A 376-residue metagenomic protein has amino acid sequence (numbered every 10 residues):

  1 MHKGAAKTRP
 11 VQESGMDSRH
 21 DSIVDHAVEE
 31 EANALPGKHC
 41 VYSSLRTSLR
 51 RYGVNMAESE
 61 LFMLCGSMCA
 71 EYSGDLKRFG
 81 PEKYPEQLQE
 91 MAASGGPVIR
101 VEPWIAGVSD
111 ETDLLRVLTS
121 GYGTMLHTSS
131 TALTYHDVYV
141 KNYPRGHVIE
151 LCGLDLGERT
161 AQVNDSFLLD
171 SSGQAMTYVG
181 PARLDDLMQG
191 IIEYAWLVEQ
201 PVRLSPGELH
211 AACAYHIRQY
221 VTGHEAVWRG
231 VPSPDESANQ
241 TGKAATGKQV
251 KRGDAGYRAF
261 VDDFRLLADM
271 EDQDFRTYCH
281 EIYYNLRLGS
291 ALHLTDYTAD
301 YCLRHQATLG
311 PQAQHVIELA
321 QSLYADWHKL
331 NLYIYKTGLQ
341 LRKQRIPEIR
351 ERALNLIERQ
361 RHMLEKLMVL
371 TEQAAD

Functional and structural regions predicted by a protein language model:
A5, P10, S22-A27, Q249: Detector for intrinsically disordered, low-structure N-terminal pre-sequences
A5-A6, V11-E13, A238, A244-A245: Acidic, Ala/Val/Gly-enriched low-complexity intrinsically disordered segments
E13, D17-M56, E60-V202: Conserved active-site-adjacent core of cysteine acyl-enzyme catalytic domains
L35, R203-G207, A211, K251 (+3 more regions): Charge-dense, low-complexity intrinsically disordered segments
R51, V117, H216, D263 (+1 more regions): Residues that form generic nucleotide/phosphate-binding pockets
L156-G289: Noncatalytic regulatory segments and standalone regulatory/sensor domains
I282-D376: Charged, long alpha-helical assembly modules
